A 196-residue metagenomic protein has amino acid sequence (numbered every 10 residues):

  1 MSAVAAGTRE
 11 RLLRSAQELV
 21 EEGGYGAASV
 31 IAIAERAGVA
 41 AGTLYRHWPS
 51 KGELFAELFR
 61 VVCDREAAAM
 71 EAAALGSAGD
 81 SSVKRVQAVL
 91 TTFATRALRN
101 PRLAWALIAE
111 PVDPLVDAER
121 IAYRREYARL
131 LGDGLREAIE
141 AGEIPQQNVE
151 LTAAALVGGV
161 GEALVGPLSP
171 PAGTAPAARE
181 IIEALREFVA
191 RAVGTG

Functional and structural regions predicted by a protein language model:
M1-G7, R14, A74, E140 (+3 more regions): N-terminal intrinsically disordered/low-complexity leader segments
T8-Q17, I33, L54, L58-M70 (+1 more regions): Generic hydrophobic, amphipathic alpha-helix propensity
R11, E18-E53, E57: Helix-turn-helix
L12-V20, F93, V160: Short hydrophobic clusters on alpha-helical segments that form packing/core surfaces in small helical domains
Y25-G26, I144, G173: Conserved hydrophobic residue
E57, E71-R99, T152-L156, I182: Hydrophobic alpha-helical connector segments
D64-A68, T95, R99, L115-E140 (+2 more regions): Amphipathic alpha-helical packing segments from all-alpha helical-bundle domains
G79, T92-R99, R129, D133-E140 (+1 more regions): C-terminal peripheral helix-coil segments that are non-catalytic and often amphipathic
